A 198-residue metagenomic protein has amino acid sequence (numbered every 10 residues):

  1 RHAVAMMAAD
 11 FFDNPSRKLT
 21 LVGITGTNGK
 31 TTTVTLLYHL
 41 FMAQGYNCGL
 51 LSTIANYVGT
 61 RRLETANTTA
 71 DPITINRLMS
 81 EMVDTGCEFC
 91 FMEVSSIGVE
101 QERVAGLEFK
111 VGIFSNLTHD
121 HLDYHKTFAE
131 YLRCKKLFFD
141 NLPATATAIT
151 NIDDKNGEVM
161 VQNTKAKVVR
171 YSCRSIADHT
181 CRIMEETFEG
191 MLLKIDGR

Functional and structural regions predicted by a protein language model:
H2-I152, N156-A166: Phosphate-binding loop of NTP-binding sites
H125-L132, K136, A146, Q162-R198: Adenine nucleotide phosphate-binding catalytic loops in nucleotide-utilizing enzymes
